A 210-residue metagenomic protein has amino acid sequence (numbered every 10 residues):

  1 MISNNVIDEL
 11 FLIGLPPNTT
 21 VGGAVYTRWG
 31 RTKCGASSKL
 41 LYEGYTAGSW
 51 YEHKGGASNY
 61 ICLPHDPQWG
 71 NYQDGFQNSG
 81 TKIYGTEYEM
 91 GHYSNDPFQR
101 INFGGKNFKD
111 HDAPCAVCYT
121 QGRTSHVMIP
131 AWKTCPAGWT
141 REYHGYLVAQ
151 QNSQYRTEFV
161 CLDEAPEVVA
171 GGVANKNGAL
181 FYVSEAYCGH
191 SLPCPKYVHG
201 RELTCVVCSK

Functional and structural regions predicted by a protein language model:
M1-I13: N-terminal, immediately post-signal peptide pro-regions of secreted/luminal proteins
V21-V198, E202-K210: Folded, disulfide-stabilized extracellular/luminal domains of secretory-pathway proteins
